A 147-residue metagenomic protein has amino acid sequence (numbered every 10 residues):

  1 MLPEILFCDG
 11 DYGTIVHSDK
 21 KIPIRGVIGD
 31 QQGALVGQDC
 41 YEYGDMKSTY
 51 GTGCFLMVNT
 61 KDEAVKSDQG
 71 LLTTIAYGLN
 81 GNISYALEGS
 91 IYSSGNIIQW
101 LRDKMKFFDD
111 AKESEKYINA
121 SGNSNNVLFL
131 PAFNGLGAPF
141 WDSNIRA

Functional and structural regions predicted by a protein language model:
M1-N82, A86, Y92-N96, D109-K116 (+1 more regions): ATP-dependent carbohydrate kinase catalytic cores
S90-I91, N134: Short beta->alpha junction loops/turns
L101: Residue-level signal for inorganic ion chemistry
K104: Active-site-proximal alpha-helical scaffold in enzymes
F108-A147: Conserved ATP-utilizing enzyme core subdomain
